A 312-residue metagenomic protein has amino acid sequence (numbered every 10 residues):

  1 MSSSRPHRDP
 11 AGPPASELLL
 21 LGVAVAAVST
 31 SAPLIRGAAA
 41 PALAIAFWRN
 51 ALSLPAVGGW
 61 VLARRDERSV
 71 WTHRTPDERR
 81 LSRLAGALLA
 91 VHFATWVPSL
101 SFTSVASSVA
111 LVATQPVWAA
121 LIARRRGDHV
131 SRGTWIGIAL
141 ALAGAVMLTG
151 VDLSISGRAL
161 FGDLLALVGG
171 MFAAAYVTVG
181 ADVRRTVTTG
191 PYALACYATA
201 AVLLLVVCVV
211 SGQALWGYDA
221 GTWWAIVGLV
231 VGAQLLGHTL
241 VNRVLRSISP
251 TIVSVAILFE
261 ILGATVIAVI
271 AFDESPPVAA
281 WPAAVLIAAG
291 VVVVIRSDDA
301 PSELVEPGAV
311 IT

Functional and structural regions predicted by a protein language model:
M1-W48, S53-W60, A87-T95, I155-D182 (+3 more regions): Glycine-/small-residue-enriched transmembrane alpha-helix faces in small-molecule transporters and effluxers
S2-P6, V151, T222-W224, L258-T312: C-terminal-most transmembrane helix of multi-pass membrane proteins
P13-E17, A39-F47, H73-E78, W135 (+3 more regions): Juxtamembrane helix-entry segments on the extracytoplasmic side of multipass membrane proteins
E17-L18, P76-L84, D128-A143, G162-D163 (+1 more regions): Cytoplasmic-side transmembrane-helix entry/capping segments in multi-pass membrane proteins
A26-T30, L34-G37, W60, R83-P98 (+7 more regions): Hydrophobic alpha-helical transmembrane segments of multi-pass membrane transport proteins, especially secondary
S29-T30, L54-P55, L142, A198-V202 (+2 more regions): Small-residue-rich packing faces within the transmembrane alpha-helices of Major Facilitator Superfamily
A38, I45, R49, S99 (+6 more regions): Hydrophobic/aromatic residues within transmembrane alpha-helices of multi-pass small-molecule transporters
V61, T114, V130-D152, A173 (+3 more regions): Hydrophobic transmembrane alpha-helices of multi-pass small-molecule transport proteins
